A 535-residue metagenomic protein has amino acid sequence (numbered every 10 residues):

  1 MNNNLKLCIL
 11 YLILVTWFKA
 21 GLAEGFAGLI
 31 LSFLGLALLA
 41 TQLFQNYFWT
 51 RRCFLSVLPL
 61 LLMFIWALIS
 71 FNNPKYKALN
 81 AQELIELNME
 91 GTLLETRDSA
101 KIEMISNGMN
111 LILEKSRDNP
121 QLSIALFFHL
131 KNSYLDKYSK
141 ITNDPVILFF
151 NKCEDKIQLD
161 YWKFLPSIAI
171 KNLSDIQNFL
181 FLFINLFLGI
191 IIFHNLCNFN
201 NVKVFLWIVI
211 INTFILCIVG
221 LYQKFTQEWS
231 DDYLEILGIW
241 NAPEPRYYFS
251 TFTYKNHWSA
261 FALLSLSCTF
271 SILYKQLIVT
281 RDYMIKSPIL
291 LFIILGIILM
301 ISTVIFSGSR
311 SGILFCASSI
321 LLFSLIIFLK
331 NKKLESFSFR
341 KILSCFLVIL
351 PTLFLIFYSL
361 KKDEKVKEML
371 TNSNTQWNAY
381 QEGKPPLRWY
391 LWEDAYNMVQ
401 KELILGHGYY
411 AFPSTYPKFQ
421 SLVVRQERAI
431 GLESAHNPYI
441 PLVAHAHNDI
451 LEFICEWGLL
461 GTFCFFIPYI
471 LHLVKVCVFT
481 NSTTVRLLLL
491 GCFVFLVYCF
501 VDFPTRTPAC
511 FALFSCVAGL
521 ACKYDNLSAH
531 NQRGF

Functional and structural regions predicted by a protein language model:
M1, N526-F535: Short, intrinsically disordered terminal tails adjacent to the first/last structured region
N3-K19, L31-T41, L61-I65, I69-F71 (+9 more regions): Alpha-helical transmembrane segments of multi-pass inner-membrane proteins
T16-A27, F44-F48: Short, hydrophobic transmembrane alpha-helix segments
Q42-T50, L68-Q82: Transmembrane alpha-helix boundary signature
R52-L60: Cytoplasmic-side transmembrane-helix entry/capping segments in multi-pass membrane proteins
N80, L84-L93, R97, S116-R117 (+6 more regions): Flexible juxtamembrane loops connecting transmembrane helices in multi-pass membrane enzymes that build or modify
P245, W392, L405, V443-L451 (+1 more regions): Alpha-helical membrane-protein architecture signal
Y254, W389-V443, W457-C464: TM-adjacent membrane-interface loops and short helices in multi-pass inner/ER membrane proteins
